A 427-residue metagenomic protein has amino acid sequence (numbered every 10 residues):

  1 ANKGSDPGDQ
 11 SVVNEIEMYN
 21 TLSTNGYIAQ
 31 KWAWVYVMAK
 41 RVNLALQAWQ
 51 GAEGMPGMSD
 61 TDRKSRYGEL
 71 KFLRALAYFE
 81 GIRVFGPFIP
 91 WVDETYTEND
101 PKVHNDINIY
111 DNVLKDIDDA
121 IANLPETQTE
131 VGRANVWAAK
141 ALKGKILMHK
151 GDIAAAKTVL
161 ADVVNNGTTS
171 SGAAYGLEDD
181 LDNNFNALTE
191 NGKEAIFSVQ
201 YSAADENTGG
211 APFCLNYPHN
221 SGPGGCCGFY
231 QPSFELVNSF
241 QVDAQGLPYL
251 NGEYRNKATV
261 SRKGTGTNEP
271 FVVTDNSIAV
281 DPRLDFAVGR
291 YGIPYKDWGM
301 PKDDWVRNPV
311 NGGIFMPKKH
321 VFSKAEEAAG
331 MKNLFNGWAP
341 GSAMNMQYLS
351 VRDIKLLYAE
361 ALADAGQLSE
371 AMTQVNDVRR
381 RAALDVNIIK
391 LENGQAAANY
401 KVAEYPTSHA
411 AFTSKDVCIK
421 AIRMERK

Functional and structural regions predicted by a protein language model:
A1-D9, Y110, D118, V136-R307: An aromatic- and glycine-enriched ligand-binding surface/loop that stacks and positions planar moieties
G4-F85, D100-D111, I117-V131, Y249-Y254 (+9 more regions): Conserved, well-structured interaction surfaces
S59, W91-N99, N393-Y405: Short linear capping/connector segments at secondary-structure termini
T95-E98, D162-N165, Q374-L384: Short edge-strand/loop segments of extracellular domains
L181-E206, A325-F335, N393-I419: Carbohydrate-binding/catalytic loop surfaces
V272, G289, I293-A339, Q374: Surface-exposed, extracytoplasmic segments of Gram-negative outer-membrane nutrient-acquisition systems
M344-D364, M372-N376, G394-Y400, S414-M424: Outer/extracellular conduits and scaffolds centered on Gram-negative outer-membrane beta-barrels
